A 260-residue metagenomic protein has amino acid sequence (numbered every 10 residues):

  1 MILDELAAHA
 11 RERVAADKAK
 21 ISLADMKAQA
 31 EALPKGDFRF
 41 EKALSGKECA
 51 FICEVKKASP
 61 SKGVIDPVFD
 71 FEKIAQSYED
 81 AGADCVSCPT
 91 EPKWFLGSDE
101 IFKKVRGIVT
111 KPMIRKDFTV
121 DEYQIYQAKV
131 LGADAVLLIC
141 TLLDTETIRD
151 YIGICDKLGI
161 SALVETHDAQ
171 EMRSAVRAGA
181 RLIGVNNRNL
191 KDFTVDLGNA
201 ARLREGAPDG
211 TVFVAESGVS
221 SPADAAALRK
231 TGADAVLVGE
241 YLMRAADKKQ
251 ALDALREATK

Functional and structural regions predicted by a protein language model:
I2-D66: An N-cap/entry alpha-helix motif that binds or orients negatively charged groups
L6, C53, Y78, A128 (+4 more regions): Conserved, mostly hydrophobic/aromatic
V55, K62-L163, A169-A175, A200-L203: N-terminal active-site wall of soluble small-molecule enzyme domains
V120-L131, A169-A178, A215, V219-V238: Catalytic cores of alpha/beta
Q127-T147, G184-F193, A233-A251: Glycine-rich phosphate-binding active-site loops on the catalytic face of alpha/beta enzymes
F193-V195, A201-R202, V212-A225, A235 (+1 more regions): Active-site-adjacent loop and "lid" segments of alpha/beta metabolic enzymes
R202-G206, R244-K260: C-terminal helical cap(s) of enzyme catalytic domains, especially alpha/beta-barrels
